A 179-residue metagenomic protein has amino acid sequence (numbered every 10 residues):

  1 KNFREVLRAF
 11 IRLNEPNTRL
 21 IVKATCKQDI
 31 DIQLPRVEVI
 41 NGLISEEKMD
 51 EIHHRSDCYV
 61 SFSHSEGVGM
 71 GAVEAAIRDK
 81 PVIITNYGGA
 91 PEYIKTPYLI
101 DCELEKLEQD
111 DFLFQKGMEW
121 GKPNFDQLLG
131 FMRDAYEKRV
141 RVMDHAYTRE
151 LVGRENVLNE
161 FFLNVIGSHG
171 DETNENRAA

Functional and structural regions predicted by a protein language model:
K1-E46: Conserved catalytic-core segment of nucleotide-activated headgroup transferases in glycan assembly
E5, G69-E74, V82, G89-Y93: A short, glycine- and acidic-residue-rich donor-binding loop in the catalytic cores of nucleotide-sugar-dependent
D50-S56: Short alpha-helical donor nucleotide-sugar binding micro-motif in glycosyltransferases
D57, D79, N86: A short alpha->beta transition loop at the rim of the catalytic pocket in nucleotide-sugar-dependent
H64: Aromatic "clamp/platform" in nucleotide-sugar-dependent glycosyltransferases that forms part of the donor/acceptor
P81-I84, Y98-D101: Short hydrophobic beta-strand element within catalytic cores of glycosyltransferases and related nucleotide-activated
E119-Q127, Y136-V165: A charged, aromatic-enriched C-terminal amphipathic alpha-helix characteristic of glycosyltransferases across folds
